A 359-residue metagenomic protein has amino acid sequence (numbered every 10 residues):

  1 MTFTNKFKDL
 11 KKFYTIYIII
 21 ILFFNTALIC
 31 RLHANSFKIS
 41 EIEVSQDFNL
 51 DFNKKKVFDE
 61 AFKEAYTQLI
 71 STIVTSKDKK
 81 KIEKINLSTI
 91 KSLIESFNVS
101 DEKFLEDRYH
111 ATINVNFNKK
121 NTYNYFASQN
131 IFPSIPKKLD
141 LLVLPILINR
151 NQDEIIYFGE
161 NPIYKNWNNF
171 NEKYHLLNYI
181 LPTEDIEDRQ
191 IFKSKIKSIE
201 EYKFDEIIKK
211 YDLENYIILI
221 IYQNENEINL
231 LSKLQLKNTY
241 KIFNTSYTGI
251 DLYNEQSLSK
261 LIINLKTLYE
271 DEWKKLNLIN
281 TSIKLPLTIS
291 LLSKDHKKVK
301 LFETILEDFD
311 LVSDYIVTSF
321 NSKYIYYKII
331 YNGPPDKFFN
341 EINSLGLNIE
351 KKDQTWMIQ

Functional and structural regions predicted by a protein language model:
M1-K12: N-terminal secretory signal peptides that target proteins for export/translocation
Y17-A27: Bacterial N-terminal signal peptides
L28-A34: Sec/Tat signal peptide C-region and signal peptidase I cleavage site
N35-E41, K119, Y211-L258: Amphipathic beta-strand/beta-sheet edge segments enriched in Tyr/Trp
K55-T72, N114, N121-I135, E172-L176 (+4 more regions): C-terminal/domain-edge helix-coil "capping" segments
F58-K81, L141-S198, K300-Y326, I342-N343: N-terminal segment of the mature soluble domain
K79-I146, D153-E160: Signal peptide-directed extracytoplasmic domains
S92-S100, P145, N178-E184, K193-K233 (+2 more regions): A short, hydrophobic beta-strand-centered structural micro-motif
